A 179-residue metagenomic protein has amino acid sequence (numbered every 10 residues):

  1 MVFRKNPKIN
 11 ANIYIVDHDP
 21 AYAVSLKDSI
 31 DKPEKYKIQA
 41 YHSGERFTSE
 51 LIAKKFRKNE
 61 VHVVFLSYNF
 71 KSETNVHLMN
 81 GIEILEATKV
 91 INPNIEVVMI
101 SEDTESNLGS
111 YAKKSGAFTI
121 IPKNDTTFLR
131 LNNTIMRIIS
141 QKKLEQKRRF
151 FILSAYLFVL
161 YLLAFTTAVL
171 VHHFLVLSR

Functional and structural regions predicted by a protein language model:
V2, I9-I30, V64: Conserved acidic segment of CheY-like receiver
H42-V63, S72-E73: Acidic, metal-coordinating helix/loop segments flanking the phosphotransfer/catalytic sites of two-component signaling
K54-K58, A87-N94, S115: Conserved phosphotransfer cores of two-component systems
V64, V97, I120-I121: Two-component signal transduction core modules
E73-N94: Short amphipathic alpha-helix used as the core "switch/output" element in two-component signaling
V76-H77, E83, S101-T119: Alpha4 helix (beta4-alpha4-beta5 surface) of REC/receiver domains from two-component response regulators
R130-K142: Receiver (REC) domain switch/output surface
E145-R179: C-terminal single-pass membrane-anchor helix
